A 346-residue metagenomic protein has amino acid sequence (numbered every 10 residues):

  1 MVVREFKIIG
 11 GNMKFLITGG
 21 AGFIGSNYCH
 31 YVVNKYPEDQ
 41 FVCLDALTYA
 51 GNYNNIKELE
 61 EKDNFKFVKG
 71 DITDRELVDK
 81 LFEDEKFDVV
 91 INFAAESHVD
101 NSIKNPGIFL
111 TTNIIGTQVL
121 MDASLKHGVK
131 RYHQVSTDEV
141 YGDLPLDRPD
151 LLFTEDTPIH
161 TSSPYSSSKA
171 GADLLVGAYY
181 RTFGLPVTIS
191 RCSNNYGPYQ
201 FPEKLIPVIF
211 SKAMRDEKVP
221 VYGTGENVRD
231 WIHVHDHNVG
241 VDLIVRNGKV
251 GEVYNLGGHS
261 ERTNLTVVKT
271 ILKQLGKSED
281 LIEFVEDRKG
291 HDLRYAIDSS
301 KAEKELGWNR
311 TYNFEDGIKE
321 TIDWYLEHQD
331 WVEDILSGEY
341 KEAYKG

Functional and structural regions predicted by a protein language model:
V3-N195, E320, Y325-W331, S337-G346: N-terminal Rossmann-like NAD(P)+-binding domain of SDR-like oxidoreductases, especially those catalyzing
T18, T111-I114, Y165, K169 (+6 more regions): Short, solvent-exposed loop/helix junctions and linker helices that flank or host conserved functional motifs
N27, N54, K80, N101-K104 (+5 more regions): Generic recognition of short, well-ordered alpha-helical segments
K35, F41, G51, G70 (+2 more regions): C-terminal substrate-binding subdomain of Rossmann-fold SDR/epimerase-dehydratase oxidoreductases
D79, M121, G177, I209 (+2 more regions): Short glycine-/small-residue-rich flexible loop motifs, especially phosphate/cofactor-binding loops
T117-Q118, A170-G177, P207-F210, N238-V239 (+1 more regions): Conserved active-site helix of classical SDR/Rossmann-fold NAD(P)-dependent CH-OH oxidoreductases
D147-R148, P202-F210: A glycine/serine/threonine-rich, flexible loop-to-helix segment that serves as the NAD(P) cofactor-binding "lid"
